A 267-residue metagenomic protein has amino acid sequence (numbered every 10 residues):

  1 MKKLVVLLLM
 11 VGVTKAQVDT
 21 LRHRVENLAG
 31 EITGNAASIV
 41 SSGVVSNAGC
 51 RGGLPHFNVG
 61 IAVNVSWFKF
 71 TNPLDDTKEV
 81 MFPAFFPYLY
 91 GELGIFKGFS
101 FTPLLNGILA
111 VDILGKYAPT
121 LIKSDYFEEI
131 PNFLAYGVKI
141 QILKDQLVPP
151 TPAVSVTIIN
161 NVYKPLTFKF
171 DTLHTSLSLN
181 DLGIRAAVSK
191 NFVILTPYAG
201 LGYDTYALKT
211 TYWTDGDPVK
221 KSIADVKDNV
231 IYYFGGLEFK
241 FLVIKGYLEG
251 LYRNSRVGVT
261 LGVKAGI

Functional and structural regions predicted by a protein language model:
A16-G60: Outer-membrane beta-barrel biogenesis signature
A29-A36, N64-F86: Surface-exposed strand-loop-strand hairpins of Gram-negative outer-membrane beta-barrel proteins
N47-C50, I61-V63, L89-I95, Y136-I142 (+5 more regions): Residues on the lipid-exposed face of transmembrane beta-strands in outer-membrane beta-barrel proteins
A48-P55, K97-A110, Y126-E128, L143-P152 (+2 more regions): Short loop/turn motifs that connect adjacent beta-strands in outer-membrane beta-barrel proteins
G53-F57, F82-L89, L109, E129-Y136 (+4 more regions): Residues that define the transmembrane beta-barrel architecture of outer-membrane proteins
P55-I61, L109-G115, Y136, P150-I158 (+4 more regions): Transmembrane beta-strands of outer-membrane beta-barrel proteins
V63-K69, I95, G115-K123, I142-K144 (+6 more regions): Transmembrane beta-strands of outer-membrane beta-barrel pores
F70-D75, T120, S124-P131, P165-L173 (+2 more regions): Outer-membrane beta-barrel translocator domains and adjoining extracellular loop/strand segments of Gram-negative
